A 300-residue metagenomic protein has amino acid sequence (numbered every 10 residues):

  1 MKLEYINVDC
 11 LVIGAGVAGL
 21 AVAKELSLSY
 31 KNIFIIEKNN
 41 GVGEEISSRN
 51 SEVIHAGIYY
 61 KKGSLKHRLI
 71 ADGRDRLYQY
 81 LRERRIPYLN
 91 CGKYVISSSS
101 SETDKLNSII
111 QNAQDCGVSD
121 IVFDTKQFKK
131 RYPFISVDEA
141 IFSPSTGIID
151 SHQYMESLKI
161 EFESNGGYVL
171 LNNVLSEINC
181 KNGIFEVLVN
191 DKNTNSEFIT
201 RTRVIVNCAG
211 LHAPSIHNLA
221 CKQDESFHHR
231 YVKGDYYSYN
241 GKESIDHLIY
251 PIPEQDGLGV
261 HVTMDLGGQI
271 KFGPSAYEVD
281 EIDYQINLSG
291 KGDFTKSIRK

Functional and structural regions predicted by a protein language model:
M1-N7: A short, basic/flexible loop-to-alpha-helix module at the beginning of a structural domain
V8-I35: N-terminal Rossmann-like FAD-binding beta1-loop-alpha1 element of flavoenzymes
A18, G41, H212: Conserved Rossmann-like nucleotide-cofactor binding loop
K24-E25, I54, R84-Y88, I199 (+2 more regions): Active-site substrate-recognition segment that forms the wall of the catalytic cavity or substrate channel
L28-R49: Glycine-rich FAD pyrophosphate-binding loop
E52-Q127, G259: Dinucleotide-binding Rossmann-like beta1-alpha1 core, especially the glycine-rich loop that anchors the ADP
K61-D72, I96-K105, F142-E161, L170 (+1 more regions): Short beta-strand to alpha-helix junction loop
I141-R203: Helical element adjacent to the flavin cofactor pocket in flavoenzyme catalytic cores
